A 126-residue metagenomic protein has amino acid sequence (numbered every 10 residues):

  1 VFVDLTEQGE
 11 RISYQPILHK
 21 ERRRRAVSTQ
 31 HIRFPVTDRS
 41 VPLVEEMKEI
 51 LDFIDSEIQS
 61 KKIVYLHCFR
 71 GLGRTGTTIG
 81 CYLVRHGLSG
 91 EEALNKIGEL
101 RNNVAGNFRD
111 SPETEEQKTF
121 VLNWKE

Functional and structural regions predicted by a protein language model:
V1-V64, R85-K118: Cysteine-based protein phosphatase catalytic domain of the PTP/DSP
T6, I79, K125: Short, flexible helix/strand-to-coil boundary loops that buttress conserved ligand/catalytic motifs in alpha/beta
K61-V84: A phosphate-binding catalytic loop at a beta-strand-loop-alpha-helix junction that coordinates phosphoryl groups
F120-E126: C-terminal domain-closing interface element
